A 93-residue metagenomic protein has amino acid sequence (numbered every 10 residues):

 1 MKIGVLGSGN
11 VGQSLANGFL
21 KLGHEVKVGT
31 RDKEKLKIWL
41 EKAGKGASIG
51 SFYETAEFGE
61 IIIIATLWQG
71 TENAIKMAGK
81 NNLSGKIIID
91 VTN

Functional and structural regions predicted by a protein language model:
M1-K45: NAD(P)+-binding Rossmann beta1-loop-alpha1 motif at the extreme N-terminus of oxidoreductases
G44-A47, F52-I89: Rossmann-like NAD(P)-binding element
T92: Active-site beta-alpha turn of Rossmann-fold NAD(P)-dependent dehydrogenases/reductases
